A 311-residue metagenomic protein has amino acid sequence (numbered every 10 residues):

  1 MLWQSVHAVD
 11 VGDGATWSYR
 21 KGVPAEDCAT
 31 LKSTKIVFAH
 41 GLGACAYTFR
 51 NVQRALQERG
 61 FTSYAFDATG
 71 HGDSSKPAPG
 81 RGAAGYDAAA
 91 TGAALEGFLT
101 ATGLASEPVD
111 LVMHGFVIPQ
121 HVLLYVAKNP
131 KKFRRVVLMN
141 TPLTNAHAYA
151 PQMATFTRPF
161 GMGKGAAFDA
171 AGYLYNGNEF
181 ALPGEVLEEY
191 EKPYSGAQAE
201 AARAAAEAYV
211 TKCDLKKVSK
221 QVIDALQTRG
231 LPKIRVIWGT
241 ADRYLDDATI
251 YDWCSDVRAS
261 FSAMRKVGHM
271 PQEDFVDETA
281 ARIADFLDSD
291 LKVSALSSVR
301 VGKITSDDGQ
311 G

Functional and structural regions predicted by a protein language model:
G12, R20-K21, E26-C28, A68-M113 (+1 more regions): Active-site loop/oxyanion-hole signature of alpha/beta-hydrolase fold enzymes
V23-D73: Conserved HGGG/HGGXW glycine-rich cap/lid loop of the alpha/beta-hydrolase fold
V37-G41, H114, W238: The conserved beta1-alpha1 loop
Q120-K128: Short glycine-enriched nucleophile-adjacent loop and the immediately C-terminal alpha-helix near the catalytic center
A127, F133-K164: Flexible "cap/lid" loop of the alpha/beta hydrolase fold
T144-A150, A166-R229: Conserved alpha/beta-hydrolase catalytic His-Asp/Glu region
R229, K233-V267, E273: Conserved loop-alpha-helix segment in the C-terminal half of the alpha/beta-hydrolase fold that carries the catalytic
R258-G311: Catalytic active-site module of serine/aspartate enzymes centered on a nucleophile-bearing elbow/loop
